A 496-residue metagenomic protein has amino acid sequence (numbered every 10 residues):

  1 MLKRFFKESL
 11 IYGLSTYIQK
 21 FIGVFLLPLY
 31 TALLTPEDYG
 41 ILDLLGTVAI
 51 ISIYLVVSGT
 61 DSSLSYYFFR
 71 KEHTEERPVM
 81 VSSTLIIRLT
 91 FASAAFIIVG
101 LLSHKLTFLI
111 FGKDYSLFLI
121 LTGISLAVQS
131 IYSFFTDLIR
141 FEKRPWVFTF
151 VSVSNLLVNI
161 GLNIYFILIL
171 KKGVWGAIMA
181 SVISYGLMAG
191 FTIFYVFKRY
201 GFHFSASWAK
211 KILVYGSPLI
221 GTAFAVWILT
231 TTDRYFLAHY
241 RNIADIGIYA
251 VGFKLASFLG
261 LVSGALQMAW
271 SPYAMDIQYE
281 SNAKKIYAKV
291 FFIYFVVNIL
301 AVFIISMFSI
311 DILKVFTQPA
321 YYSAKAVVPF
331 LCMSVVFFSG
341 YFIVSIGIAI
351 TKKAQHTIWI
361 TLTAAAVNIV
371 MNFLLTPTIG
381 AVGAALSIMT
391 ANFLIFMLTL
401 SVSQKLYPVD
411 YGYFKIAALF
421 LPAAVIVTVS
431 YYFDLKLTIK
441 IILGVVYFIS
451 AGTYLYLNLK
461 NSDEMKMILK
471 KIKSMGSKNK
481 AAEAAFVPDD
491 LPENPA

Functional and structural regions predicted by a protein language model:
M1-F5, W146, V174, G190-T230 (+3 more regions): Interhelical loop/hinge segments that connect adjacent transmembrane helices in multipass membrane
R4-S62, A92-G100, S125, N155-I160 (+3 more regions): Signature of the first transmembrane helix
F5, Y67, E76, V128-V151 (+6 more regions): Membrane-interface junctions at transmembrane-helix termini in multi-pass inner-membrane proteins
V56-H73, F141, G252, A256-F291 (+1 more regions): Helix-loop junctions and terminal segments of transmembrane helices in multi-pass membrane transport/translocation
L64, T136-D137, F141, P145 (+5 more regions): C-terminal transmembrane helix end/exit motif
S103-T122, I305-V336: Interfacial segments at transmembrane-helix termini and the short loops linking adjacent helices
I120, T149-F197, V214, L362-V367 (+2 more regions): Hydrophobic alpha-helical transmembrane segments
Y431-A496: Membrane-proximal transmembrane or re-entrant/amphipathic helices at the cytosolic face
